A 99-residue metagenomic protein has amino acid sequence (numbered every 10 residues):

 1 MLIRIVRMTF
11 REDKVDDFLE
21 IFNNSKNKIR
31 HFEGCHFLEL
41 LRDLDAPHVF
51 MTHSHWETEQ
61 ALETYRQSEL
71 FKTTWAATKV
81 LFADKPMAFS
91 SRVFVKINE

Functional and structural regions predicted by a protein language model:
L2-T9, E39-R66: Short, well-ordered beta-strand segments in beta-rich or mixed alpha/beta enzyme and ligand-binding folds
I5, N24, M51-H53, T73 (+1 more regions): Residues within well-formed alpha-helices
F10-E12, T58, R92-V95: Non-catalytic surface loops within mature trypsin-like serine protease
K14-F37, L70-W75: Short amphipathic alpha-helical segments
D16, Q60-L62, K96: Residue-level signal for secondary-structure boundary sites
R30-E33, E57, A83: Short conserved AdoMet
E39-A46, A76-E99: Glycine-rich beta-strand-turn "strand-cap" elements at beta-sheet edges
